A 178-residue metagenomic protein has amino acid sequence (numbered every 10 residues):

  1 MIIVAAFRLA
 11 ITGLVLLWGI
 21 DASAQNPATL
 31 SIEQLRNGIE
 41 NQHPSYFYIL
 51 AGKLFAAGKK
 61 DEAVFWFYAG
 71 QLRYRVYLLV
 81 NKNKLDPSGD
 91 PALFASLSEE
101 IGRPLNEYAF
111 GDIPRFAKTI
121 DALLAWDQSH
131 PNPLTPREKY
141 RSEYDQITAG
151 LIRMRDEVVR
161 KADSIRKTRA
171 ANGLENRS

Functional and structural regions predicted by a protein language model:
M1-A10: Bacterial N-terminal signal peptides that target proteins for export
G19-I20: N-terminal signal peptide c-region/cleavage motif recognized by signal peptidases
Q25-I39, N83-S178: Long, low-complexity, acidic Ser/Pro- and Gly-enriched intrinsically disordered regions in large eukaryotic
I39, F55-A56: Hydrophobic/aromatic side-chain positions at a characteristic register within alpha-helices of tetratricopeptide repeats
K60-R75: TPR/TPR-like (Sel1-like) alpha-helical repeat modules
R73-N83: Boundary/linker segments of alpha-helical solenoid repeat arrays
